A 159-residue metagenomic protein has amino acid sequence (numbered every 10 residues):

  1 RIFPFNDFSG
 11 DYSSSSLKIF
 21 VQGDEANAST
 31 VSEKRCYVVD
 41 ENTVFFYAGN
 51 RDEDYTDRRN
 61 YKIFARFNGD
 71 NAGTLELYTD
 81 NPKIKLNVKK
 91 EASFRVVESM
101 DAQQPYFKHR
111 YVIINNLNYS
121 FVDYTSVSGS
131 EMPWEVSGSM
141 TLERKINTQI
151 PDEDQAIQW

Functional and structural regions predicted by a protein language model:
I2-N6, R144: Interdomain boundary/hinge segments at the C-termini of tandem beta-sandwich modules
N6-A28: Tryptophan-anchored aromatic micro-motifs
F8-G10, S32, N42, L117: Structural beta-strand/beta-sheet cores of well-ordered domains, especially the beta-sheet scaffolds that support
G10, I19, D40, K90-F94 (+1 more regions): Glycine-centered flexibility motif
K18-V21, N50, F121-T125: Short acidic, glycine-rich loop/turn motifs
Q22-Y78: N-terminal glycine/threonine-rich, aromatic-flanked beta-hairpin/loop signature
Y61-W159: Beta-sheet ligand-binding and adhesion/scaffold domains
